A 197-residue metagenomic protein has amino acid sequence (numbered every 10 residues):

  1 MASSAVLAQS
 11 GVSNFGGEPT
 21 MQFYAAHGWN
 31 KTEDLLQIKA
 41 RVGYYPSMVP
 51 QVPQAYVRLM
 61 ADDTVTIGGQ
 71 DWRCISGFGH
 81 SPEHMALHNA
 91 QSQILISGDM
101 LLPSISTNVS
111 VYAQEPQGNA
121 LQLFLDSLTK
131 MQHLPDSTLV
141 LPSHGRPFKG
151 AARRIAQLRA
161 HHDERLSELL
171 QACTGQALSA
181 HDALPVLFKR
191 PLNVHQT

Functional and structural regions predicted by a protein language model:
M1-S4, T20-G28, G77, R159-A172 (+2 more regions): Short, Lys/Arg-enriched charge-dense amphipathic segments
M1-T66, Q93, K149, R154-A156: Active-site HxH/HxHxD metal-binding segment of metal-dependent hydrolases
V6-N14, H84-H88, I94, P103-S104 (+1 more regions): Divalent-metal (often Zn2+) His-rich catalytic cores of metallo-beta-lactamase-fold enzymes
T32, L95-D99, S179-L184: Conserved long hydrophobic alpha-helices within structured protein cores
Y45-S110, N119-A120, D126-L134, T138: Catalytic core of the metallo-beta-lactamase
Q114: Acyl-group handling in specialized metabolite and lipid biosynthesis
Q176-T197: Short acidic, hydrophobic short linear motifs in intrinsically disordered regions
